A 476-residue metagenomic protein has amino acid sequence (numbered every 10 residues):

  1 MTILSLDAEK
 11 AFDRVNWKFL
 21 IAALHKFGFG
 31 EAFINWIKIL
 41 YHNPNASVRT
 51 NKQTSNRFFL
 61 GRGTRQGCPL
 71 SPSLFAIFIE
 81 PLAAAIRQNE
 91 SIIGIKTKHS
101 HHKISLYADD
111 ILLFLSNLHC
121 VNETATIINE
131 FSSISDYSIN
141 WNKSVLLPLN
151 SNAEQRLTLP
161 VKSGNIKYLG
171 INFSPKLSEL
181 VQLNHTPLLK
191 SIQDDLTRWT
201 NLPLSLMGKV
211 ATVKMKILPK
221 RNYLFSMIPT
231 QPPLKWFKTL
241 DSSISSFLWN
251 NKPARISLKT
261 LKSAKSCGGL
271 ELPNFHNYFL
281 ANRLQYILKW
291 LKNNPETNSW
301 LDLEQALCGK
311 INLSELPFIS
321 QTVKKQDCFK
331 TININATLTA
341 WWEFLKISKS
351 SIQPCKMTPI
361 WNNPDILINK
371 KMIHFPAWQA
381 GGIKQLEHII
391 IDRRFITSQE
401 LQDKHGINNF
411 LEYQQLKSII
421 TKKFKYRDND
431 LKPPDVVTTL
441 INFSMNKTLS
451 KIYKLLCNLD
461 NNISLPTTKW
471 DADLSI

Functional and structural regions predicted by a protein language model:
M1-L301: Nucleotidyl polymerases of mobile genetic elements and RNA viruses
L240, P253-I476: Extended C-terminal regions of large enzymes
